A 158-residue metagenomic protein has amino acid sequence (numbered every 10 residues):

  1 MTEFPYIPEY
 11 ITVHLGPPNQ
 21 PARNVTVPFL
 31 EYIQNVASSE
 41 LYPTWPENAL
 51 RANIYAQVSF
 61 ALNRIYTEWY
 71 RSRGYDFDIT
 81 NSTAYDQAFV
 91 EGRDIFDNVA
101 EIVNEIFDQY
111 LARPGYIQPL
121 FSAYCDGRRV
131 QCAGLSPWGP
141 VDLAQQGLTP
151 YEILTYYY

Functional and structural regions predicted by a protein language model:
M1-Y158: Conserved, single-site charged/polar hotspot
